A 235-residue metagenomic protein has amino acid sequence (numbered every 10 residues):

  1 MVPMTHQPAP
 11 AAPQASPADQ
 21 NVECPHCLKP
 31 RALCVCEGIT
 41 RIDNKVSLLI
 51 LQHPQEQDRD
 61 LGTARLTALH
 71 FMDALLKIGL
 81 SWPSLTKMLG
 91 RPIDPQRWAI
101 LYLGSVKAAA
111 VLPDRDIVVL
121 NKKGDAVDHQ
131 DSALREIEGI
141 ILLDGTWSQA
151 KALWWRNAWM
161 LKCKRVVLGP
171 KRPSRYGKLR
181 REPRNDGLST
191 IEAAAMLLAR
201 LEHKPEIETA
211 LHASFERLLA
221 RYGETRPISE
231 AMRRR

Functional and structural regions predicted by a protein language model:
V2-P17: Short Cys/His-rich Zn2+-coordinating modules
Q20, P30, N44: Short metal-coordination and nucleic-acid-contact micro-motifs, chiefly zinc-binding Cys/His arrays
C24-C27: Short cysteine-rich clusters marking metal-coordination/redox-active sites
K29-A32, C36: Short Cys/His-rich local motifs and their 1-3 flanking residues in nucleic-acid-associated proteins and small
E37-A64: Short microdomains enriched in Cys/His and/or Lys/Arg
A64-F71, P92-I93, R156-M160: Short, solvent-exposed amphipathic alpha-helical segments in soluble enzyme and RNA/protein-processing domains
M72-K151: S-adenosyl-L-methionine/SAH cofactor-binding core of RNA-modifying enzymes
G139-I140, W147-R235: C-terminal folded domains that constitute the principal catalytic or ligand-binding module of multi-domain proteins
